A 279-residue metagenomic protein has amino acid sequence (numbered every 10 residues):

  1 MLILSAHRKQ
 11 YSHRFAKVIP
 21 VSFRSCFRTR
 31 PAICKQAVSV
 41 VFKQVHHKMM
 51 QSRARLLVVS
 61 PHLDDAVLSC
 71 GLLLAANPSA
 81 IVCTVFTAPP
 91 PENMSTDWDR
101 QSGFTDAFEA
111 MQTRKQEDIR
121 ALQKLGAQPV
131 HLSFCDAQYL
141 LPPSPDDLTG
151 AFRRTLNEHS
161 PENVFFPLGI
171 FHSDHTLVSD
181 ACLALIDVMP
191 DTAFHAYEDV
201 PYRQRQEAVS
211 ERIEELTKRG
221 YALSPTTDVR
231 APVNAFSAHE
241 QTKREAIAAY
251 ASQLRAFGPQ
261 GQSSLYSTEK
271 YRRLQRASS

Functional and structural regions predicted by a protein language model:
I3-A6, T29, D65, D174 (+2 more regions): Poly-acidic low-complexity segments
I3-M49: Membrane-proximal basic amphipathic "stem/tether" segments
H7, H13, F23, F27-T29 (+4 more regions): Short, intrinsically disordered low-complexity segments
R14, A54, V188, T226-T227 (+1 more regions): Residue-level signal for the start and early helices of compact helical domains
F23, K35-V38, F42-M189, Q241: Active-site beta-strand->loop->alpha-helix modules in alpha/beta enzyme cores, enriched in Gly/His/Asp(Glu)
V45-M49, R114-L132, A137-D146, E158-H159 (+1 more regions): The feature marks non-catalytic terminal segments
